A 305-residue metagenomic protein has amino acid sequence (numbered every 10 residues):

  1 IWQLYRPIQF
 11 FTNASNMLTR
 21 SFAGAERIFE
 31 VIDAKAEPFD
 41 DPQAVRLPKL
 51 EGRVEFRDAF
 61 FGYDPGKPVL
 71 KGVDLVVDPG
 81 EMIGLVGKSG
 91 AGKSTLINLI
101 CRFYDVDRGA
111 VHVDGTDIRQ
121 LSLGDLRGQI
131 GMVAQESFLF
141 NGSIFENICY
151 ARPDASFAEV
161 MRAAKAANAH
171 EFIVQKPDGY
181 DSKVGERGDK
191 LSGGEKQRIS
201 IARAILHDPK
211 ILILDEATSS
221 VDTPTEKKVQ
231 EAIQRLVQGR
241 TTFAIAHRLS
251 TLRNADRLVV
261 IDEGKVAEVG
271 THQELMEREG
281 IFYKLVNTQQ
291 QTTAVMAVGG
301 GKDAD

Functional and structural regions predicted by a protein language model:
Q3-V31: Cytosolic ends of transmembrane helices, especially the final helix of ABC transmembrane type-1 domains
D33, D40-D41, L47-D305: ABC-type nucleotide-binding domain
